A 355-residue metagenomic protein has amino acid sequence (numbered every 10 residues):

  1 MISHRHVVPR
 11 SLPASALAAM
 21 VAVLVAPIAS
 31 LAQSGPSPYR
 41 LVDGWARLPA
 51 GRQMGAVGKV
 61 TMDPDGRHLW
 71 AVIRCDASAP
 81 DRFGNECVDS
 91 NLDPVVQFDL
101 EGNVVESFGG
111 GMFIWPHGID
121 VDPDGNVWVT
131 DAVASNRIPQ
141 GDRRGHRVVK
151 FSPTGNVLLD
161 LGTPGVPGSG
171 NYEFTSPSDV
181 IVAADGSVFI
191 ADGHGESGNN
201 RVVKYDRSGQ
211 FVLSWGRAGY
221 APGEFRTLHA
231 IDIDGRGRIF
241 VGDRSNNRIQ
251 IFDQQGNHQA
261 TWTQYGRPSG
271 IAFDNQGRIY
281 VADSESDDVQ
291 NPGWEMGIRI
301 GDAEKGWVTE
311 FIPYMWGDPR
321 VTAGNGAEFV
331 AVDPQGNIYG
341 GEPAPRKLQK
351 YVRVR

Functional and structural regions predicted by a protein language model:
M1-R10: N-terminal secretory signal peptides that target proteins for export/translocation
A14-P27: Bacterial N-terminal signal peptides
I28-A32: Sec/Tat signal peptide C-region and signal peptidase I cleavage site
Q33-R355: Eukaryotic scaffold repeat domains enriched in small/polar residues
